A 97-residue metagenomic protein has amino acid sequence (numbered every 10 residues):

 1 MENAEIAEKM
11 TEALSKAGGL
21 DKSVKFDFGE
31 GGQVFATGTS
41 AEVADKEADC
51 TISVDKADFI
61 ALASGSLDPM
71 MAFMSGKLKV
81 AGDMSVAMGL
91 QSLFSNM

Functional and structural regions predicted by a protein language model:
M1-M97: Feature captures hydrophobic
